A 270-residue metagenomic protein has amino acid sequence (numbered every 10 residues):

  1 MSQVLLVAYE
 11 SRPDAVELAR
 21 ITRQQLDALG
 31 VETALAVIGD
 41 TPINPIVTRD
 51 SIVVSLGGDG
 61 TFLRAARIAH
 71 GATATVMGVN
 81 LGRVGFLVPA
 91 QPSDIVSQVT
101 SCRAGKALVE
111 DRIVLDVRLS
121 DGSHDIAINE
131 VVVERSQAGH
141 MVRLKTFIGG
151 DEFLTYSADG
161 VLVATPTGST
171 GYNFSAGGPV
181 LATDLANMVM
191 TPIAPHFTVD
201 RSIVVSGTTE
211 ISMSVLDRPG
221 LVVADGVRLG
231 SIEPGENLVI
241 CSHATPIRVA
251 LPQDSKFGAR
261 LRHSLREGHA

Functional and structural regions predicted by a protein language model:
M1-I52, L56, P92-E110, L119-D125: ATP/NTP phosphate-donor binding region
S11, G58-T61, V84, T167-S169: Short glycine-rich anion-binding loops that position phosphate/pyrophosphate groups of nucleotides and phosphorylated
A15, T61-A65, T170-S175: Short glycine/serine/threonine-rich phosphate/pyrophosphate-binding segments that cradle anionic phosphate groups
S55-D59, A66-I68: N-terminal glycine-rich "phosphate-gripper" loop used for MgATP/nucleotide binding and carboxylate activation
V84-G160: Catalytic core of DAGKc-family lipid kinases
S120, D125, V133, A138 (+2 more regions): ATP/nucleoside-binding phosphotransfer catalytic cores, i.e., glycine-rich phosphate-binding loops
T155-V199: Gly/Ser/Thr-rich active-site loops/lids in small-molecule metabolic enzymes that frequently grip phosphoryl groups
